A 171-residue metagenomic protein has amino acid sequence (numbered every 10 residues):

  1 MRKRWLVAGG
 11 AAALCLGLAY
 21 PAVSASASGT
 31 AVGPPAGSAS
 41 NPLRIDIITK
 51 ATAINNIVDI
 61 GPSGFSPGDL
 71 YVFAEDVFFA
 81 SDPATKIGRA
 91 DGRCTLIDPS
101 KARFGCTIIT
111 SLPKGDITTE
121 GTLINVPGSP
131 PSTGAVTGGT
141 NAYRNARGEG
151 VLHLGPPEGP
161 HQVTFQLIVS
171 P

Functional and structural regions predicted by a protein language model:
M1-A27: Secretory targeting and sorting signals
S28-P171: Beta-strand-enriched cores of mature, soluble protein domains
